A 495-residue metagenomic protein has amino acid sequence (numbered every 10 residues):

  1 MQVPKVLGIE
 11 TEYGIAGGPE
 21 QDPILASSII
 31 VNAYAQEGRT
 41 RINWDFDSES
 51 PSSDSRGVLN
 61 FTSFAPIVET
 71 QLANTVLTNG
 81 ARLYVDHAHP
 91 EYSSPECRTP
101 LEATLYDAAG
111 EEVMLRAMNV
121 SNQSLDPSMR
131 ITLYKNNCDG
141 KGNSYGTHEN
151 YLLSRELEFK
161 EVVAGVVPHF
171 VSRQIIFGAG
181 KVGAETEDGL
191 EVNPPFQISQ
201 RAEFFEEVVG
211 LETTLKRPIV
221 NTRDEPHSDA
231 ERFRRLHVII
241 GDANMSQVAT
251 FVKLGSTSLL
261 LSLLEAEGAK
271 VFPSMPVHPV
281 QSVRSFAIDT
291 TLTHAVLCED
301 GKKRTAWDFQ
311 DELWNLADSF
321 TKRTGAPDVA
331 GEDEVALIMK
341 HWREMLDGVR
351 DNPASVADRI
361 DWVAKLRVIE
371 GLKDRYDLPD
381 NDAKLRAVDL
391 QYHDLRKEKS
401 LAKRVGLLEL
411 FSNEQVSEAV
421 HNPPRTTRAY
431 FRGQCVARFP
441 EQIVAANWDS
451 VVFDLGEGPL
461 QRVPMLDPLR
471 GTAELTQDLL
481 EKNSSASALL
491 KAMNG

Functional and structural regions predicted by a protein language model:
M1-Y134, A164-A179, E203, V208-V220 (+1 more regions): Terminal catalytic/cofactor-binding subdomain
N137-S154: Histidine-centered divalent-metal-coordination microenvironment in nucleic-acid enzymes
S154-R155, V162-Q197: An exposed, glycine/acidic-rich loop-and-rim segment of catalytic or binding clefts
S199-R201: An anion-engaging/catalytic patch
